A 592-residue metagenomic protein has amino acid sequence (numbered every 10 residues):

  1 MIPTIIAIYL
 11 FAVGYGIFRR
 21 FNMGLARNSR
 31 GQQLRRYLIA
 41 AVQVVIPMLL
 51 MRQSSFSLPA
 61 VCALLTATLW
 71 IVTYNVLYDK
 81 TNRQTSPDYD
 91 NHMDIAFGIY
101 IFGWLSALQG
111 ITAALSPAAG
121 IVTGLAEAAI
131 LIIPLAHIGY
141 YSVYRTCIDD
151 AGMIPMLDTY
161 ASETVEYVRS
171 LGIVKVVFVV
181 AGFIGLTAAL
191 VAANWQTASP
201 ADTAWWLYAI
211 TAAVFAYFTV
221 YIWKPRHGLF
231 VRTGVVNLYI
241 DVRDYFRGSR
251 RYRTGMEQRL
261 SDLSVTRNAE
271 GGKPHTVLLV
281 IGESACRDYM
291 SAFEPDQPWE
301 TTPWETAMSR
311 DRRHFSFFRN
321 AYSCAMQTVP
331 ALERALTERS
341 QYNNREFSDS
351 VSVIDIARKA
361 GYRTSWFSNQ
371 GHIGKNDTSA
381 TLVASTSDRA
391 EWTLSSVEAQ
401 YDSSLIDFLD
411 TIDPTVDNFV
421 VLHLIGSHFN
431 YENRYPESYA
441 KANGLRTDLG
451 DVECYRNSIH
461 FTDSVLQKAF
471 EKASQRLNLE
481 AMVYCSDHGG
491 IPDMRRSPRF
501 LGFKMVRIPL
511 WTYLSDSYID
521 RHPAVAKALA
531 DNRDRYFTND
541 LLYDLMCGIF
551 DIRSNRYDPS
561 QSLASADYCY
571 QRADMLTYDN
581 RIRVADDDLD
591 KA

Functional and structural regions predicted by a protein language model:
M1-G234: Transmembrane and membrane-interface helices of multi-pass, inner-membrane envelope-modifying transferases
F102, S162, S348-V351, D355 (+6 more regions): A structural signal for well-ordered alpha-helical segments within the folded catalytic domains of diverse enzymes
L105, S264, I406-D410, N443-M482 (+3 more regions): A long, amphipathic alpha-helix that forms part of the scaffold/cap immediately adjacent to metal-dependent active
I210-L279, S284-N443, T538-N539, D544-C569: Active-site-proximal alpha/beta segments of enzymes that process anionic O-linked groups
F293-E300, S474, N478-L479, V483-P523 (+3 more regions): Histidine-centered active-site microenvironments of extracellular/periplasmic hydrolases and transferases
E305, A526-D531, F550-L589: Polar, surface-exposed loop/tail segments that function as active-site lids or cofactor/substrate-recognition elements
C324-E338, P498-I552: Substrate-binding rim/cap in mid-to-C-terminal beta-strand-loop elements of soluble/periplasmic
P436-G450, Y518-K527: Flexible internal linker/loop segments at domain or repeat junctions
